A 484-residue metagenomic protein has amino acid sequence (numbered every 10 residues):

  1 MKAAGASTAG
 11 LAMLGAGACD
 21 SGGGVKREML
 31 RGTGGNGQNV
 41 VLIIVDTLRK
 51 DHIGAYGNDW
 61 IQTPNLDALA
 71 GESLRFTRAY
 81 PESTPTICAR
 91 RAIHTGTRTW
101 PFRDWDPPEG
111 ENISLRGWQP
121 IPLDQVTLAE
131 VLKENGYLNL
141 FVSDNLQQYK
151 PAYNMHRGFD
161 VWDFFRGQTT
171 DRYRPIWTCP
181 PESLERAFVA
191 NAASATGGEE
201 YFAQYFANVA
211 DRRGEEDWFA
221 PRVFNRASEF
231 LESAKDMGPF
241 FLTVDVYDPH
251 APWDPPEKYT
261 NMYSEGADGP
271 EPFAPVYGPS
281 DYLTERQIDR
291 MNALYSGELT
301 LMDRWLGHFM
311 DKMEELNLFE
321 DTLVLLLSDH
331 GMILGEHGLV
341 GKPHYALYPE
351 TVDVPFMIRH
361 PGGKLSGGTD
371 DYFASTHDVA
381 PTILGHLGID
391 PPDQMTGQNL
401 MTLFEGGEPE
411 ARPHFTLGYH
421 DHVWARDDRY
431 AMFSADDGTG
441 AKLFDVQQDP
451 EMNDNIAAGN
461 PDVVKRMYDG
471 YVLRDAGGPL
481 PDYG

Functional and structural regions predicted by a protein language model:
M1-G484: Catalytic domains that recognize anionic headgroups
